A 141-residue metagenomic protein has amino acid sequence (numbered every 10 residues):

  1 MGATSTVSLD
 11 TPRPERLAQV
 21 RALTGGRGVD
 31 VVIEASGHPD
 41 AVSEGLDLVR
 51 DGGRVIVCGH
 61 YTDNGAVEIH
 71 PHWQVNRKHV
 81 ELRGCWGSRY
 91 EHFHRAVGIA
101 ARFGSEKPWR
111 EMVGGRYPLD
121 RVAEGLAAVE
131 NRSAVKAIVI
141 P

Functional and structural regions predicted by a protein language model:
M1-E44: Adenosine-nucleotide cofactor-binding segment
P14-A18, D63-V113, S133: C-terminal substrate-binding/catalytic core of Rossmann-like NAD(P)-dependent dehydrogenases/reductases
V20, D30, G45, L82 (+3 more regions): Residue-level signal for nonpolar/aromatic packing positions in well-ordered secondary structure
G26, I56-V57, D63-N64, S105-M112 (+1 more regions): C-terminal capping/lid region of NAD(P)-dependent oxidoreductase domains
V31, G53-V55, E81: Short glycine-centered segments of the SAM/dcSAM-binding site in methyltransferase folds
G37, G59-H60: Short glycine-/small-residue-rich Rossmann-like dinucleotide-binding loops
V49-D51: Helix-to-beta-strand junctions that scaffold the AdoMet/dcAdoMet cofactor pocket in Class I SAM-dependent enzymes
